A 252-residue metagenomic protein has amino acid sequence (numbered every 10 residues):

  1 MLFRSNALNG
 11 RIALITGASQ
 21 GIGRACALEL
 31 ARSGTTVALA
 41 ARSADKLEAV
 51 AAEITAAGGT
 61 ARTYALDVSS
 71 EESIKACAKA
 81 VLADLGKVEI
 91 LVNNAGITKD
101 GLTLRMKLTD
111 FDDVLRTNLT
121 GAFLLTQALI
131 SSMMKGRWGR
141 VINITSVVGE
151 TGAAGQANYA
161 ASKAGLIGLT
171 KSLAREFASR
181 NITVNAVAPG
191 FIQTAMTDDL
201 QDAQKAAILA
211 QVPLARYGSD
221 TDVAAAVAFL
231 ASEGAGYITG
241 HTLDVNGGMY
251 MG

Functional and structural regions predicted by a protein language model:
F3-R4, T151, A228, T239-G252: Short C-terminal tail/terminal secondary-structure segment of NAD(P)H-dependent dehydrogenase/reductase domains
I12, S19-Q20: Conserved glycine-rich cofactor-binding loop
V92, A178, T183, I238-G240 (+1 more regions): Short, small/polar-rich loop/turn modules that mediate ligand/substrate recognition or access, typified
L102-T103, K107-L115, T197, I208: Substrate-binding pocket helix/loop in short-chain dehydrogenase/reductase
T126, S162, T170: Active-site helix of classical SDR
S131, R175-S179, G236: Alpha-helical segment proximal to the catalytic Tyr-Lys
S146: Residue(s) in the substrate-gating loop at a strand-loop-helix junction that position the organic substrate next
